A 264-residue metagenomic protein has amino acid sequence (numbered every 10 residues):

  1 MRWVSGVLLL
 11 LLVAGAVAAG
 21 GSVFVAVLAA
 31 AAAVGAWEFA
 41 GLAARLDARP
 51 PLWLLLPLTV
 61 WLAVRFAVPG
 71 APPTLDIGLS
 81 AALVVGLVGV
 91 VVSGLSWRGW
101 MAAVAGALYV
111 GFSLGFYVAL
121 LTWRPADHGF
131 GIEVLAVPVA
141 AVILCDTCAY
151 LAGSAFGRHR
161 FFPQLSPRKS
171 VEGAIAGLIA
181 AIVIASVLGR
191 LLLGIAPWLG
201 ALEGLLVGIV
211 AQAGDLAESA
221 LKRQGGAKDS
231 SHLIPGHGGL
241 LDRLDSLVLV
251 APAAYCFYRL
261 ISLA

Functional and structural regions predicted by a protein language model:
M1-L205: Membrane-embedded alpha-helical bundles of polytopic integral membrane proteins
L58, G70, G236, A251-A253: Hydrophobic residues in alpha-helical membrane-spanning segments
C148, G214, L241-A251: Membrane-embedded alpha-helical segments of transport systems, primarily multispan ion/solute transporters
S154-A155, L221-Q224, V248, A253: Re-entrant/interfacial helical elements at transmembrane boundaries that shape and gate the permeation pathway
L206-A211: Transmembrane alpha-helix interface/packing and boundary motifs in multi-pass membrane proteins, characterized by
A213-D229: Transmembrane alpha-helical segments of integral membrane proteins
Q224-L247: Interfacial loop-to-transmembrane junctions
C256-A264: Juxtamembrane boundary at the C-terminal end of a transmembrane helix
